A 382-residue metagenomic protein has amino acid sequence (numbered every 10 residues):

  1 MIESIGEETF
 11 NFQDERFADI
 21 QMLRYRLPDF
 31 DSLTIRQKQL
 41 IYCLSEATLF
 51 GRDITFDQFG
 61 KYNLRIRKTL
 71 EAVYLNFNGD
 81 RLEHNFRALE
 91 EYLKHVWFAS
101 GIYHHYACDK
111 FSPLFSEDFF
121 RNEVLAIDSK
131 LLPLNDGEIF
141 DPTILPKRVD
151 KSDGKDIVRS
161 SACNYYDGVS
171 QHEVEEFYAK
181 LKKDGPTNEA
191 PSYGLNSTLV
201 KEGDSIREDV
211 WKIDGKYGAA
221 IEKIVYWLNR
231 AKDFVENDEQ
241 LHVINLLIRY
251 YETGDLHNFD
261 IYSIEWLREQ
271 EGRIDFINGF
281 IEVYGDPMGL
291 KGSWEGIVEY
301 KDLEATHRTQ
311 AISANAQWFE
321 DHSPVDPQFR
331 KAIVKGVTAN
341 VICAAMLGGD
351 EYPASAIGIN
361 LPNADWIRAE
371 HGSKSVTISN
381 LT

Functional and structural regions predicted by a protein language model:
I2-N85: Zn2+-dependent metallopeptidase catalytic domains
I5-T9, D14-L40, K151-T382: Fold-level signature of zinc-dependent metallopeptidase catalytic domains
N63-L70, F86-V96, I221-L228, I244-E252: Short amphipathic alpha-helical coiled-coil/interface segments
R81, N85-S205: Auxiliary tRNA-acceptor-end handling modules of aminoacyl-tRNA synthetases
